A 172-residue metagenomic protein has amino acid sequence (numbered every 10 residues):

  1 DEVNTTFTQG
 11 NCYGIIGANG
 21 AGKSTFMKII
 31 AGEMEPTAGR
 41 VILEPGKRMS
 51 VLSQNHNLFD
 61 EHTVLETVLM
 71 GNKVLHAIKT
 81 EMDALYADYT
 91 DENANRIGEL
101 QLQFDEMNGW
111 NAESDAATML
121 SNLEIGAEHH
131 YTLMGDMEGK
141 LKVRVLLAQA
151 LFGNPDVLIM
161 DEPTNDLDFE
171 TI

Functional and structural regions predicted by a protein language model:
D1-I172: ABC ATP-binding cassette signature C-motif
